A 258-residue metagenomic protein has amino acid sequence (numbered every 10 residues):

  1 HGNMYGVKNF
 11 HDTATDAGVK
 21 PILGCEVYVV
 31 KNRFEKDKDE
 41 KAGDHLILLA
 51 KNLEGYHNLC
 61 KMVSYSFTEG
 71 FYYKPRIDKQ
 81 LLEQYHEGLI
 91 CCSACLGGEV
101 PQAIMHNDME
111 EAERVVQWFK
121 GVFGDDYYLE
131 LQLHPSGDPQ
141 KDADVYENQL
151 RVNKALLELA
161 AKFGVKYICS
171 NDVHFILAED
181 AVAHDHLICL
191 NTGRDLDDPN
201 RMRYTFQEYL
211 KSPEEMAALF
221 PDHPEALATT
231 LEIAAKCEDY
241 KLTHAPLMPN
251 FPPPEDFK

Functional and structural regions predicted by a protein language model:
H1-K258: Phosphodiester-processing cores and adjacent nucleic acid-binding clamps
